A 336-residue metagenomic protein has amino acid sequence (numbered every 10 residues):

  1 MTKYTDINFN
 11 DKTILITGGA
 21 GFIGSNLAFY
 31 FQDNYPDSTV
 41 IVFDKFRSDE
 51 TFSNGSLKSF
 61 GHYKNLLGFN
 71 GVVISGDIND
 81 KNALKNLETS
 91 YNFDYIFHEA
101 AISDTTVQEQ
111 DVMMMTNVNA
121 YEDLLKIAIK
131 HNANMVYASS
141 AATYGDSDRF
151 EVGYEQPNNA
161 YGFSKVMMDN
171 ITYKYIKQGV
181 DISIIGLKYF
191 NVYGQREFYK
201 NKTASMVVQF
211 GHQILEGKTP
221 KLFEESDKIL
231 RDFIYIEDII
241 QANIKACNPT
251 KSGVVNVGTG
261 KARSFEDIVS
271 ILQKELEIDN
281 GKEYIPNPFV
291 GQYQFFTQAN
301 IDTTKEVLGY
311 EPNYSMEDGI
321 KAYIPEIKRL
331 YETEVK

Functional and structural regions predicted by a protein language model:
M1-F190, E326: N-terminal Rossmann-like NAD(P)+-binding domain of SDR-like oxidoreductases, especially those catalyzing
M1-T2, G76, L215-K336: C-terminal substrate-binding subdomain of Rossmann-fold SDR/epimerase-dehydratase oxidoreductases
N26, Y30, A83-N86, Y95 (+9 more regions): Alpha-helical elements of Rossmann-like donor-binding domains used by nucleotide-donor carbohydrate transfer enzymes
D49-S53, D146, Q195-R196, F265 (+1 more regions): A short beta-to-alpha transition loop/helix N-cap that caps and shapes the active-site region
Q108-V112, E197-K202, I234, Y293-F295: Short, solvent-exposed loop/turn segments at secondary-structure boundaries
D148-Q156, Y193, Y284-P288, I301-T303: Short glycine/proline- and charge-enriched loop/turn segments that cap or connect secondary-structure elements
A160, N170-D232, I236-Q241, C247 (+1 more regions): NAD(P)-dependent short-chain dehydrogenase/reductase
